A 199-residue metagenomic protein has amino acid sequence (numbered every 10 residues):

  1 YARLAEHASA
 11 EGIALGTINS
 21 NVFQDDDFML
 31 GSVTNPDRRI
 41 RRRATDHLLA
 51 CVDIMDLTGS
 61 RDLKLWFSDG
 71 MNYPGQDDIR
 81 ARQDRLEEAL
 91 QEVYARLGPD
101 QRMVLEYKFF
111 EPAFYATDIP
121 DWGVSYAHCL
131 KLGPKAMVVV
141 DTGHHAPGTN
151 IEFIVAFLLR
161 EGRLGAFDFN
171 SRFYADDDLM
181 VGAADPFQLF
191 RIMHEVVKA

Functional and structural regions predicted by a protein language model:
R3, S9-T17, D27-M137: Active-site acidic/histidine proton-transfer and metal-coordination neighborhood in alpha/beta enzyme cores
N21-Q24: Aromatic- and acidic-residue-enriched carbohydrate-binding clefts of CAZyme catalytic domains
D53, R61, G75, E87-R102 (+1 more regions): Histidine-acidic metal/acid-base catalytic patches
